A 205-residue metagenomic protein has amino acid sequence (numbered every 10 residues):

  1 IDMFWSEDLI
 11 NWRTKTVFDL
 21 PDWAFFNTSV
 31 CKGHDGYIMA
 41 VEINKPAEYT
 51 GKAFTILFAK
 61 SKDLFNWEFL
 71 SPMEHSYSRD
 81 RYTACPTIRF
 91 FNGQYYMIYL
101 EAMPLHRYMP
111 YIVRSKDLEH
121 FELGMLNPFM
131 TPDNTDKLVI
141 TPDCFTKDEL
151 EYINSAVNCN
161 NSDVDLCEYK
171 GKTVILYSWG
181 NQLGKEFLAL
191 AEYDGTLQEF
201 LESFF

Functional and structural regions predicted by a protein language model:
I1-F205: Carbohydrate-active catalytic/glycan-binding domains of CAZyme proteins, especially the secreted or lumenal ectodomains
